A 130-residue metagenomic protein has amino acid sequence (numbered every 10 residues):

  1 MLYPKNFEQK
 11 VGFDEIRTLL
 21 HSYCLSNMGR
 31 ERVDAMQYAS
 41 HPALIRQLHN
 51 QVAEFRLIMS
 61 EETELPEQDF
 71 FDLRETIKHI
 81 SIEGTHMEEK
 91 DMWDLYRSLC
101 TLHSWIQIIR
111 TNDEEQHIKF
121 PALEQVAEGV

Functional and structural regions predicted by a protein language model:
M1-V130: Conserved amphipathic alpha-helical "coupling/scaffold" segments that transmit conformational changes between domains
